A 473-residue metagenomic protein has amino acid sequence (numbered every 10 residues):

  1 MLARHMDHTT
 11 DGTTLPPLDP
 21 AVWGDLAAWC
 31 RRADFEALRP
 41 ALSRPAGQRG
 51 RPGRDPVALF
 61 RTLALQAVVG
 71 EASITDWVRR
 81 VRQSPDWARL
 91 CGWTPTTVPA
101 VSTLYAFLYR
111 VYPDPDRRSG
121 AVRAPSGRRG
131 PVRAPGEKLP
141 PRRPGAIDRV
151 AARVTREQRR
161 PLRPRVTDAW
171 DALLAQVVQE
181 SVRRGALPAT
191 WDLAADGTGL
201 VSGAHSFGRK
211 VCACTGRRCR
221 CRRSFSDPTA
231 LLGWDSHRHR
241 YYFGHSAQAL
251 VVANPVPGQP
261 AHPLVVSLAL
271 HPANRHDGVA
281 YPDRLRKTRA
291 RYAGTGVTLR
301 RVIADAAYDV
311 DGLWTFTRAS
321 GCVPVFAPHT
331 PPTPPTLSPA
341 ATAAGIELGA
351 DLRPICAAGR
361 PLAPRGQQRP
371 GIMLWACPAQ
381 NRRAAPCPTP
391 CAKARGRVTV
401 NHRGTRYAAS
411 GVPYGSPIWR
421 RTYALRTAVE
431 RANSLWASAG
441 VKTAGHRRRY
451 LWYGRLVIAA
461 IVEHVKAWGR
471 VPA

Functional and structural regions predicted by a protein language model:
M1-L59, A64-E71, D86-L90, P95 (+1 more regions): Dynamic "connector" segments at or just before major functional cores
Q48-V57, R238-R240, A424, H446-L456: Structural motif
T62, W77-V78, V98-A100, L104-F107 (+7 more regions): Short, conserved catalytic/metal-binding motifs centered on acidic residues
E71-A88, E430: Short, charged amphipathic recognition helices of the HTH superfamily and cognate SANT/SANTA-like modules
V111-P125, R133-V166, V177-V178, A341-R397: Low-complexity, serine/threonine/proline-enriched polar segments
P113-A319, A327-H329: Polybasic low-complexity intrinsically disordered regions
T315-N433: Helix-centered, glycine/charged polyanion-binding patches within enzymatic domains that contact phosphate-containing
Y414-A473: Basic, amphipathic alpha-helical segments enriched in Lys/Arg and hydrophobic/aromatic residues
